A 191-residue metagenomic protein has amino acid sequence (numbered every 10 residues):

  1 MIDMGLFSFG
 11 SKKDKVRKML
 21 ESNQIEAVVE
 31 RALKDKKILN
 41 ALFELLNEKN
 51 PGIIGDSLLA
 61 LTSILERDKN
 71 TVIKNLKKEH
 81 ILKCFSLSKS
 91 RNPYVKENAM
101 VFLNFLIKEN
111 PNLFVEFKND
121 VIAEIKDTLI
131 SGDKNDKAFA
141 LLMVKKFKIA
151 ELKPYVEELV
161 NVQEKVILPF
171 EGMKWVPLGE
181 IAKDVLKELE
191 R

Functional and structural regions predicted by a protein language model:
G5-R17, N40-N47, P51, L82-K89 (+2 more regions): HEAT/HEAT-like alpha-solenoid repeats
F7-N23, P51-T62, Y94-L103: HEAT-repeat alpha-solenoid elements in large eukaryotic scaffold proteins
R17-L20, T62-S63, N104-F105, L142-K145 (+2 more regions): Structural signature of alpha-helical solenoid repeat scaffolds
E26, F43, L58, M100 (+3 more regions): Hydrophobic core positions within HEAT/HEAT-like alpha-solenoid repeats
A27-D35, E66-K77, K108-K118, I149-V156: Flexible loop/turn segments at the boundaries of HEAT repeats in alpha-solenoid HEAT proteins
K77-I107, F114: Helix-adjacent hinge/juxtasegments
G132-W175, V185: Extended alpha-helical scaffolding segments
